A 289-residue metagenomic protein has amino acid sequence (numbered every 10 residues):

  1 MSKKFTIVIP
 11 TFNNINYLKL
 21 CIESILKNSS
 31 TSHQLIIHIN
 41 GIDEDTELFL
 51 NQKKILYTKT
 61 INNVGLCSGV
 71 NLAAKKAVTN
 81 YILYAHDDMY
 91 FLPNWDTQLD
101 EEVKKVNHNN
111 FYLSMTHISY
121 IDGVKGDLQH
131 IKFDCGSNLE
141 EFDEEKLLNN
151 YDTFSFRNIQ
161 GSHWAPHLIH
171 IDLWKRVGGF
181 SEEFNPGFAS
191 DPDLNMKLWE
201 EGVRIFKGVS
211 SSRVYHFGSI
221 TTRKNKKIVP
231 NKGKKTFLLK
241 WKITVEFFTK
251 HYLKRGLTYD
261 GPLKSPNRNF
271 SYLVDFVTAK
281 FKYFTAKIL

Functional and structural regions predicted by a protein language model:
E23-S32: Short, acidic, metal-binding catalytic loop of nucleotide-sugar glycosyltransferases
S32-I42, T58-T60: Short beta-strand/loop segment that forms part of the nucleotide-sugar
T60-A77: Glycine-rich, basic loop-to-helix element that forms the pyrophosphate-binding segment of sugar-nucleotide handling
C67, L147-D172: A recurrent flexible, glycine/aromatic-enriched loop bordering the glycosyltransferase active site that acts as
I82: Short aromatic/hydrophobic "clamp" motif used to bind/position activated sugar donors
P93-C135: Conserved donor NDP-sugar-binding/catalytic core segment of glycosyltransferases
I118-Y120, N185, K207-K227, T236: Active-site donor/metal-binding and catalytic loop motifs of nucleotide-sugar-dependent glycosylation enzymes
Q160-G178, F184-S212: A short, conserved alpha-helix in the catalytic core of glycosyltransferases
